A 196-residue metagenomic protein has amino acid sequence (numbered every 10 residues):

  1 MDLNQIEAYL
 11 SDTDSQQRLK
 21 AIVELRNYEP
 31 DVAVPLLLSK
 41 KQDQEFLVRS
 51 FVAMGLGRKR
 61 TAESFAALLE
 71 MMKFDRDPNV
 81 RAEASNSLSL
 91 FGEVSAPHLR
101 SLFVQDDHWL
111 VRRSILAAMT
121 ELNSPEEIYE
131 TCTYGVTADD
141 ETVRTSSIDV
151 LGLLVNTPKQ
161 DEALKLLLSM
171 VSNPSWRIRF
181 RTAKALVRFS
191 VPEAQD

Functional and structural regions predicted by a protein language model:
M1-Y9, E29-Q42, T61-K73, E93-Q105 (+3 more regions): Amphipathic alpha-helical scaffolding segments comprising HEAT/armadillo-like alpha-solenoid repeats
Q5-Y28: Alpha-helical segment of the N-proximal tetratricopeptide repeat
S15-Q16, D31, F46-L47, A62 (+5 more regions): Alpha-helix N-cap/helix-start positions at coil->helix boundaries
Q44-R58, L68-E70, F74-V80, V111: Acidic (E/D-rich), amphipathic helical modules within compact regulatory domains
N79, N86-P125: Hydrophobic, well-structured mid-protein blocks that either form specific transmembrane helices
W109-A117, E130-G135, D139-D149: Histidine/lysine/aspartate-rich catalytic loop segments that bind and position anionic ligands
